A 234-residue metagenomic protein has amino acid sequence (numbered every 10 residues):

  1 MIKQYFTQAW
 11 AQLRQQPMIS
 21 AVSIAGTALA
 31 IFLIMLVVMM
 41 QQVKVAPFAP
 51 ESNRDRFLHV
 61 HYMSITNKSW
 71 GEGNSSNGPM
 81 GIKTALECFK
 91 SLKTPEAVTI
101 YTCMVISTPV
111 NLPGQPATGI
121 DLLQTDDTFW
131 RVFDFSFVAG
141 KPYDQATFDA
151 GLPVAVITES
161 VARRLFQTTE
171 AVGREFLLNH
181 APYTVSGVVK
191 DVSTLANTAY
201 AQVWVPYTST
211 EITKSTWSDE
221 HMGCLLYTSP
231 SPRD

Functional and structural regions predicted by a protein language model:
M1-I2: Negatively charged linear elements and acidic catalytic determinants
Y5-R14: A short amphipathic helical element positioned immediately N-terminal to and/or at the very start of a transmembrane
Q16, S91-P95, T168: Acidic-histidine catalytic/liganding microenvironments
Q16-K44: Short, strongly hydrophobic transmembrane alpha-helices
V37-T108, H221-L226: Membrane-proximal extracellular/periplasmic loop immediately following the first transmembrane helix
M63-G78, E87, T99-T128, P142-V154 (+2 more regions): Short acidic/polar micro-motifs at solvent-exposed secondary-structure junctions
L123-Y143, P153-R233: Mid-to-C-terminal secondary-structure elements that act as membrane-proximal/extracytoplasmic interface segments
